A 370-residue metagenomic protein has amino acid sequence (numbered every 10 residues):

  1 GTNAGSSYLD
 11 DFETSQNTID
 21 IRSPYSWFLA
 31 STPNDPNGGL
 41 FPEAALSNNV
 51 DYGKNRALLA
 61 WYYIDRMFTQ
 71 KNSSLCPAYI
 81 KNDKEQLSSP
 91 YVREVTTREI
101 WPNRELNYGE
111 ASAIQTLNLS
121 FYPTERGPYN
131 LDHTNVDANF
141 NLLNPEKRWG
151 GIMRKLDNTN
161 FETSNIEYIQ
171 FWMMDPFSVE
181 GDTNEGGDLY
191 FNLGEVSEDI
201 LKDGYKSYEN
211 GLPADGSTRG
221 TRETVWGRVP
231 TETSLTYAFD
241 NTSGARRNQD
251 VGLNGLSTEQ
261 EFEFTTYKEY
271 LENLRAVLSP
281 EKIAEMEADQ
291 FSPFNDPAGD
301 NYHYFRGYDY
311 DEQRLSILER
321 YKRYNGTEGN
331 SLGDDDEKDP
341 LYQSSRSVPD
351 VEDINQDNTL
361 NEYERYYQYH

Functional and structural regions predicted by a protein language model:
G1-H370: Surface-exposed, low-hydrophobicity segments enriched in Gly/Pro/acidic/Ser residues that characterize the mature
